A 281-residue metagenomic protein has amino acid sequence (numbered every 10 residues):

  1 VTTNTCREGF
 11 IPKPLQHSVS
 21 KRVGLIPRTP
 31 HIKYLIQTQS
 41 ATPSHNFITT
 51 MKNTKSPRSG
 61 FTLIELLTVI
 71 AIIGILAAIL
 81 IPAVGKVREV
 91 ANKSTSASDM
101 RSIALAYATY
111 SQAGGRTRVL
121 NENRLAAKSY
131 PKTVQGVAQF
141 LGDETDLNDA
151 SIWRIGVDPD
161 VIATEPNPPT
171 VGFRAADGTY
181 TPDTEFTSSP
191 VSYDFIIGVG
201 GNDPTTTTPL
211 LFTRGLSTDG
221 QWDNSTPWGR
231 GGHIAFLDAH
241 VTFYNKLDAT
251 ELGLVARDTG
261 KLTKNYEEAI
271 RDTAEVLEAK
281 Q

Functional and structural regions predicted by a protein language model:
V1-L63: N-terminal leader/signal peptides at the extreme start of proteins
P57, A175, F236-D238: Acidic surface patches and DE-rich sequence motifs
P57-R88: N-terminal single-pass transmembrane signal-anchor helix
A78, A83-A138, D149, V241 (+1 more regions): Conserved hydrophobic/amphipathic alpha-helical signal-anchor segments
S111-Q112, R118-N121, D160-P169, T218-G220 (+2 more regions): Short catalytic/ligand-binding loop motif for oxyanion handling, primarily in non-cytosolic enzymes, centered on
A127-S129, P166-S189, L254-L277: Surface-exposed intrinsically disordered loops and tails
L147-S217: Acidic, glycine-rich loop-and-strand cores that form catalytic or ligand-binding grooves in diverse globular domains
L216-Q281: C-terminal accessory segments of extracellular proteins
